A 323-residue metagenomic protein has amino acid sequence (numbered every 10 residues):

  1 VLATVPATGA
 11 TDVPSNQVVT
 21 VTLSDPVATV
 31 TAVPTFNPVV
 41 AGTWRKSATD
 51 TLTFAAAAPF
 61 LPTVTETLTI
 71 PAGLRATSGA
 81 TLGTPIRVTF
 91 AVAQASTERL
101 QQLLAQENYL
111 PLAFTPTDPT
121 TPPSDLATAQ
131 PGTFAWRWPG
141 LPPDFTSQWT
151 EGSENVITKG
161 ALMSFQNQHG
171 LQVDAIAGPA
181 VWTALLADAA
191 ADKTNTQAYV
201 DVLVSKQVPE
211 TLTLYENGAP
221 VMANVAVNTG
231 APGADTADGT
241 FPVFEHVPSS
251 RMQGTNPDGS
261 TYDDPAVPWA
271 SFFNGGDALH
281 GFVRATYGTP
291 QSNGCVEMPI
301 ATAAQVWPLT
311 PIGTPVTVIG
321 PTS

Functional and structural regions predicted by a protein language model:
V1-R99, L112-D125, F145-E151, S164: Acidic, low-complexity Ser/Thr/Gly/Pro-rich repeat segments typical of extracellular/periplasmic and surface-exposed
L2-G9, N37-V40, T51-A57, L185-D201 (+2 more regions): N-terminal post-signal-peptidase region of extra-cytosolic proteins
V13-V18, F60-T65, A91-R99, Q148-I157 (+5 more regions): Soluble non-cytosolic domains of exported or imported proteins
N16, T20, S24, V33 (+13 more regions): Extracytoplasmic/secreted envelope proteins and their assembly/folding machinery, especially bacterial periplasmic
S24, A28, P71-G79, A105-L110 (+6 more regions): Sec-exported extracytoplasmic/periplasmic mature domains
R87, A91-T97, Q102-L185: Short acidic, glycine/serine/threonine-rich helix-capping segments at coil-helix boundaries
N167-V173, P179-D238: Cell wall/extracellular polymer interaction/catalysis modules
N195-Q197, D235-D238, V247, R251-S323: Exported/periplasmic cell-wall-interacting domains
